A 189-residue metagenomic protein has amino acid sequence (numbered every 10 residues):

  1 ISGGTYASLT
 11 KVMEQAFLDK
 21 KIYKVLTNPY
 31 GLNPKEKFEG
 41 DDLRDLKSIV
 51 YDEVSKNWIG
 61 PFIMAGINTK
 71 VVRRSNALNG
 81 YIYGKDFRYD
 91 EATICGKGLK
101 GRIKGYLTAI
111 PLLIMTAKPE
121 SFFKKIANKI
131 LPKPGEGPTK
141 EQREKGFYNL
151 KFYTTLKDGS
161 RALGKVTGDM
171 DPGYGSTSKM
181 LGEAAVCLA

Functional and structural regions predicted by a protein language model:
I1-A189: C-terminal catalytic/substrate-binding lobe primarily of soluble NAD(P)-dependent oxidoreductases
